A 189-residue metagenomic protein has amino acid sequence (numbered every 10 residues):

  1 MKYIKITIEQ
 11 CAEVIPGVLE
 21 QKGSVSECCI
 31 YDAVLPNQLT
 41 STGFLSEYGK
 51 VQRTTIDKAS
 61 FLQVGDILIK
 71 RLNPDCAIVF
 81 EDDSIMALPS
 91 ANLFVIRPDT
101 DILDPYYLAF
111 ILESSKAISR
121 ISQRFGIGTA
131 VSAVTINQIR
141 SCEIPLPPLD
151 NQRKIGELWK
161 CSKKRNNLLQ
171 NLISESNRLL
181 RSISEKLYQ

Functional and structural regions predicted by a protein language model:
M1-E27, L146-Q189: Non-catalytic DNA-recognition/assembly elements of restriction-modification systems
I6-K22, N37-V64: Sequence-specific dsDNA recognition surfaces
S24-Y31, S60-L62, V79-N92: Short, surface-exposed loop/turn microsegments at beta-strand edges and helix-strand junctions
I56-D57, D83, T129: A structural connector/turn signal
R71-E113: A short beta-sheet element
A87-N92, I127-R153: A short glycine-rich beta-alpha junction/loop motif
P105-T129: Glycine- and charge-enriched low-complexity intrinsically disordered segments
